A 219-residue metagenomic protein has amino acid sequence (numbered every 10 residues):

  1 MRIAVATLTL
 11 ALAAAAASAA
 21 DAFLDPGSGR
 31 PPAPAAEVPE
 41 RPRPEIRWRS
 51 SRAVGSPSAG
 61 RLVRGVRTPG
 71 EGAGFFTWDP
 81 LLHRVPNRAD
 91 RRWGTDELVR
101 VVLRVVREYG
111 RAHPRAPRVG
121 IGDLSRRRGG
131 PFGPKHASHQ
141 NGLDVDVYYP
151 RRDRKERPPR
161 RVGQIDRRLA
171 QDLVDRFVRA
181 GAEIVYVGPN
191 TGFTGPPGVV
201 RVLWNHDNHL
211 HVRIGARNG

Functional and structural regions predicted by a protein language model:
M1-V66, G219: N-terminal secretory targeting signals
A20-P32, E37, K155-G219: Catalytic cores and adjacent binding grooves of peptidoglycan-active enzymes
V38-P57, V101-K135, I184-V200, N218: Extended, low-complexity, intrinsically disordered C-terminal regulatory tails of eukaryotic serine/threonine kinases
G55-I121, D172, R176: Active-site acidic/histidine clusters and adjacent loop/turn architecture that either coordinate catalytic ions
L98, G142-D144, N208-L210: Active-site nucleophilic cysteine motif
H113-P114, A137-G142, V178-R179, L203-H206: Extracellular/periplasmic catalytic domains that process cell-envelope and extracellular macromolecules
G120-G122, D144-Y148, H211-R213: Soluble periplasmic/extracytoplasmic beta-strand elements of cell-envelope proteins
G129-F132, H136-I165, L169: Mid-length scaffold segments of soluble, non-membrane domains
